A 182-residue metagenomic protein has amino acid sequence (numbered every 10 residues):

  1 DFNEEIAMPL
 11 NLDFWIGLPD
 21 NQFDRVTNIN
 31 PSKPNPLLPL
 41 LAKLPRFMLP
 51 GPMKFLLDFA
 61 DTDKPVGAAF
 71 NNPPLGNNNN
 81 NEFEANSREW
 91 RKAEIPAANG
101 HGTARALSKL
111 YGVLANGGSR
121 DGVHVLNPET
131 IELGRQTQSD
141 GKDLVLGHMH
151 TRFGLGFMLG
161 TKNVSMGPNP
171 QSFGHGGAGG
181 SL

Functional and structural regions predicted by a protein language model:
D1-V164: Short, surface-exposed loop or secondary-structure junction motifs that flank catalytic or metal-binding residues
L155-L182: Short, Gly/Ser/Thr-enriched beta-strand-loop segments that form substrate-interacting elements of hydrolase/peptidase
